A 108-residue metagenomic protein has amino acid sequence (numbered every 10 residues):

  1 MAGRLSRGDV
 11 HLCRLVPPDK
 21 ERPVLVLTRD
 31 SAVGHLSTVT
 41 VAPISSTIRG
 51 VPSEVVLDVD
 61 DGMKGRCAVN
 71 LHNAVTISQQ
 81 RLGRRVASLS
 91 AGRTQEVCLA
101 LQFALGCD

Functional and structural regions predicted by a protein language model:
M1-D108: Conserved functional hotspots at enzyme active or ligand-binding sites that engage polyanionic ligands
